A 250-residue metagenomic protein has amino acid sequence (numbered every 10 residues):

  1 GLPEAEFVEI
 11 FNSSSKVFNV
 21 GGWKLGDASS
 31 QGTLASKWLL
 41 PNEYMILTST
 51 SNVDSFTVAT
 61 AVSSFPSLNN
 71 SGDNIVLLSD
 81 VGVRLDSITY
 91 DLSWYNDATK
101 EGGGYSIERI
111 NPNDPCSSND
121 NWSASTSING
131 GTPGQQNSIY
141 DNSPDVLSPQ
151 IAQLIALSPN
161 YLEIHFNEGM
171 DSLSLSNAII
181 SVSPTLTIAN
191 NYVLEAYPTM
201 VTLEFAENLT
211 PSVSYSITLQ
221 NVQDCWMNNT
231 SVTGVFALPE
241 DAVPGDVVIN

Functional and structural regions predicted by a protein language model:
G1-N119, I128-N129, Y140-N250: Activation on beta-sandwich/Ig-like modules and their edge loops
W122-A124: Acidic-aromatic substrate-binding/catalytic surfaces of carbohydrate-active enzymes
